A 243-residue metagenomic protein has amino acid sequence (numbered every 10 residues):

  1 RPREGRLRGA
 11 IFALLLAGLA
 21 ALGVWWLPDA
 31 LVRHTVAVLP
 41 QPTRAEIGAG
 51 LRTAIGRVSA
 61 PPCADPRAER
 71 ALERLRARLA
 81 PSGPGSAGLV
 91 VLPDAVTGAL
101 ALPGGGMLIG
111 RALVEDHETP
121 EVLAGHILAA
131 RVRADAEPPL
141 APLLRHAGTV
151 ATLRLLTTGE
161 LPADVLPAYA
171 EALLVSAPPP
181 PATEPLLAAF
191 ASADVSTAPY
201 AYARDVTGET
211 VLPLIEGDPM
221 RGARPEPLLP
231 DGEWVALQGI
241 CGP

Functional and structural regions predicted by a protein language model:
R3, L7, F12, D94-T97 (+2 more regions): C-terminal capping/extension segments of zinc metalloprotease domains
R8-L27: Hydrophobic membrane-insertion alpha-helices, especially the h-region of bacterial N-terminal signal peptides
W25-W26, L153, W234, C241: A residue-identity detector for tryptophan
L27-L140: Peri-catalytic and regulatory segments of divalent metal-dependent proteins
P40, D65, L161-P162, D194 (+1 more regions): Helix N-terminus capping/helix-initiation residues
T43, P138, H146, P180-A182: Serine/threonine-rich low-complexity intrinsically disordered regions
H146-A177: Post-HExxH zinc-binding segment in Zn-dependent metallohydrolases
